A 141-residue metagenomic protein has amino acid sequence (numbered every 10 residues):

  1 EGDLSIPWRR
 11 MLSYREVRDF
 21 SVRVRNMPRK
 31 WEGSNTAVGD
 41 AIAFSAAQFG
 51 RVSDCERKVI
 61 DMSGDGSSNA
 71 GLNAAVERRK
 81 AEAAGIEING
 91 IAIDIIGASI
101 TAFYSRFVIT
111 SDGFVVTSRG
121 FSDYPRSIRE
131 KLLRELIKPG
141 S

Functional and structural regions predicted by a protein language model:
E1-L4: Acidic helix-start/capping segments at beta-turn-to-alpha-helix junctions
M11-K58, G90-I100, D123, S127: Von Willebrand factor
R25-N35, G64-S68, F114-S118: Second-shell loop/turn segments in exported
S45-A46, E56-A70, V108: DG-centered beta-turn motif at the end of beta-strands
D54-V59, A83-N89, S111-F114: Loop/turn elements at helix/coil->beta-strand transitions in domains of secreted/extracellular proteins
G66-F107: VWA/integrin I-like adhesion module and closely mimicked acidic/polar interface patches used
I93-G140: Von Willebrand factor A/integrin I-like adhesion domains
